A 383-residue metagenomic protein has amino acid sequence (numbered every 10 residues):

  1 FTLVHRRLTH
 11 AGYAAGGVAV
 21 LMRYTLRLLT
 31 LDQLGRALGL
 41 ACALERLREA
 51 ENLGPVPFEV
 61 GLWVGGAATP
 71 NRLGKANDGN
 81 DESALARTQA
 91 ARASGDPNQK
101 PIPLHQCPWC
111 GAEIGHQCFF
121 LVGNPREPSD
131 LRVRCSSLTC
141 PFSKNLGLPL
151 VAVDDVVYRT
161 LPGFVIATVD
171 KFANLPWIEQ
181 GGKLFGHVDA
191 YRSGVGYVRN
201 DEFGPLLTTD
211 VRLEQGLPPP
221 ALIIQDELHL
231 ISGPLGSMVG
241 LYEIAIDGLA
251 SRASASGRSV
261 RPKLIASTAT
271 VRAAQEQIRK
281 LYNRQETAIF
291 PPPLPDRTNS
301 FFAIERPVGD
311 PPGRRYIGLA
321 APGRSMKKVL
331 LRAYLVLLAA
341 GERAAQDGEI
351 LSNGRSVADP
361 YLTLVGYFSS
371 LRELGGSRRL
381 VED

Functional and structural regions predicted by a protein language model:
L3-G35, E45-V56, V157-T160, P218 (+2 more regions): Conserved SF1/SF2 helicase motif Ia
Y13, L29-T88, Q106-I114, P128-G147 (+3 more regions): Conserved helix-turn-beta segment of the N-terminal RecA-like "Helicase ATP-binding" lobe in SF1/SF2 helicases
G16-C42, G61-A68, A167-W177, A269-Q275 (+1 more regions): Conserved Walker A/P-loop ATP-binding site and its immediately adjacent core in helicase/helicase-like ATPase domains
M22, F164-A167, I224, P262-T268: Structural recognition of the conserved hydrophobic beta-strand(s) that form the central parallel beta-sheet of P-loop
D32-G39, S232-E305: Post-DEXD/H (motif II) to motif III coupling segment of the RecA-like Helicase ATP-binding lobe
G66, G74-L104, R272-K280, Q285-E382: Conserved interdomain linker/interface between the two RecA-like ATPase lobes of SF2 helicase motors
G115, N124, R134, S143-Y158 (+3 more regions): A contiguous, basic/glycine-rich beta-loop/short-helix subdomain that forms a polymer-engagement track
P162, D170, L184-R252: SF2 helicase catalytic motif II
